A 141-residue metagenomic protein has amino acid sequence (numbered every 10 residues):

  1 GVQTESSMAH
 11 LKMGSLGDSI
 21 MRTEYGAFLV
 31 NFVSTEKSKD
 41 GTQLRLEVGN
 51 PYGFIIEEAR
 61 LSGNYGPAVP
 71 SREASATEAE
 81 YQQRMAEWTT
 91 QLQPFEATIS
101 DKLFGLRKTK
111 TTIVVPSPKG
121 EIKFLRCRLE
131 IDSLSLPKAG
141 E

Functional and structural regions predicted by a protein language model:
G1-Q43, F104, A139-E141: Membrane engagement elements in two modes
L46-G53: Asparagine-centered strand-capping/turn motif at beta-strand->loop junctions
I55, G66-I131: Intrinsically disordered, low-complexity Pro/Gly/Ser/Thr-rich segments with frequent PxxP/GP/PP motifs and embedded
L61-G63: Hydrophobic beta-strand segments
E130-E141: Short, low-complexity, Pro/Ser/Thr/Gly-rich segments in the mature regions of secreted, periplasmic
